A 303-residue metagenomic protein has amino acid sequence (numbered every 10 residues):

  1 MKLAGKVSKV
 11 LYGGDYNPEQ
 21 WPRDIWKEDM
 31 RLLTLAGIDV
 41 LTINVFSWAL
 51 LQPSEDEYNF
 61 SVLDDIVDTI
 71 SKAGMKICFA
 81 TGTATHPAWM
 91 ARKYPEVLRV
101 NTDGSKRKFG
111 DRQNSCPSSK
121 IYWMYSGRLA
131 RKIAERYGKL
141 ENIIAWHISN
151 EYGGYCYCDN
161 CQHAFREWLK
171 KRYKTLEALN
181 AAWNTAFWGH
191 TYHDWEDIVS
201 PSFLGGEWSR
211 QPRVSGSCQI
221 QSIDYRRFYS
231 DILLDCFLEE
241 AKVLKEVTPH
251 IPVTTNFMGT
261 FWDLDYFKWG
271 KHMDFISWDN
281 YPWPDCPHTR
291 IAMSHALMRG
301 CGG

Functional and structural regions predicted by a protein language model:
M1-V40, R226: An acidic-aromatic substrate-binding cleft motif
V7-V10, G37-D39, S71-I77, K139-I144 (+3 more regions): Short, well-ordered coil/turn segments that N-cap beta-strands
N17-E19, N44-A49, A80-W89, I144-G153 (+1 more regions): Short, solvent-exposed turn/loop segments enriched in Gly/Ser/Thr/Pro and often Arg
W21-W26, E57-V62, K120-R128: Glycine-rich anion/phosphate-binding loops
K27-L35, D39-R107, R131-A134, F237-V247: Aromatic-lined substrate-binding rim segments of carbohydrate-active enzymes
E28-G37, W208, A292-C301: Conserved oxyanion/phosphate-binding beta-strand-loop segments in alpha/beta enzyme cores
D29, W48, D265-H272, M293-L297: A short acidic, amphipathic alpha-helical/loop segment
D103-F275, P282-I291: Polysaccharide-binding and catalytic clefts of secreted carbohydrate-active enzymes
